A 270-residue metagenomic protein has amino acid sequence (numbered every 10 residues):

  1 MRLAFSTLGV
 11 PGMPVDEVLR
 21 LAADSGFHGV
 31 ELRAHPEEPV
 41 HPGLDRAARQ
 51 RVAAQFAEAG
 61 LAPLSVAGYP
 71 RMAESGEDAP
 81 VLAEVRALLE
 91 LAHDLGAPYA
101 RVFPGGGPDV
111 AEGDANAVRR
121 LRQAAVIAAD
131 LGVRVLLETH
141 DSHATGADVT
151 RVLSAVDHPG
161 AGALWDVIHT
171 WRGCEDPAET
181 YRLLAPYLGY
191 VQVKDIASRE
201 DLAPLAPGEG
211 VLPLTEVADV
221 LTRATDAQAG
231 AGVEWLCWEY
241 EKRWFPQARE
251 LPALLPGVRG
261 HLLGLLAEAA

Functional and structural regions predicted by a protein language model:
M1-L89, H93, A97, H158 (+3 more regions): N-terminal pre-domain/capping segments
S6-V10, R33-E37, G68-R71, G105-G107 (+4 more regions): Active-site beta-loop-alpha junctions enriched in small/polar residues
D16-E17, Q55-E58, E74-A163, R172: Active-site acidic/histidine proton-transfer and metal-coordination neighborhood in alpha/beta enzyme cores
P36-H41, R71-G76, G106-A111, R172-C174 (+2 more regions): A short acidic, helix-capping loop that chelates divalent metal ions and anchors anionic groups
L44-R51, D78-R86, D114-R122, T150 (+3 more regions): Charged helix-capping and loop-helix junction motifs
V66, R122-V211, T215: Acidic/histidine-rich catalytic cores of soluble enzymes
W235-E241: Short acidic/histidine-rich active-site segments
